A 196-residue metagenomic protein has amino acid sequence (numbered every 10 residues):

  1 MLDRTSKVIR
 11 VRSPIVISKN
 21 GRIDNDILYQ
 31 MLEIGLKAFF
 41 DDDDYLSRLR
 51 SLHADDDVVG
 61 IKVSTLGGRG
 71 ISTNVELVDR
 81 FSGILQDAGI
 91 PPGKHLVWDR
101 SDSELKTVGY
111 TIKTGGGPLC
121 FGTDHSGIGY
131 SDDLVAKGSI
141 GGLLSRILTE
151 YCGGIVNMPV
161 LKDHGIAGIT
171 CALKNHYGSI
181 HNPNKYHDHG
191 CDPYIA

Functional and structural regions predicted by a protein language model:
M1-D55, L66-G68, S72-A196: Extended, low-polarity segments enriched in aliphatic/aromatic residues
